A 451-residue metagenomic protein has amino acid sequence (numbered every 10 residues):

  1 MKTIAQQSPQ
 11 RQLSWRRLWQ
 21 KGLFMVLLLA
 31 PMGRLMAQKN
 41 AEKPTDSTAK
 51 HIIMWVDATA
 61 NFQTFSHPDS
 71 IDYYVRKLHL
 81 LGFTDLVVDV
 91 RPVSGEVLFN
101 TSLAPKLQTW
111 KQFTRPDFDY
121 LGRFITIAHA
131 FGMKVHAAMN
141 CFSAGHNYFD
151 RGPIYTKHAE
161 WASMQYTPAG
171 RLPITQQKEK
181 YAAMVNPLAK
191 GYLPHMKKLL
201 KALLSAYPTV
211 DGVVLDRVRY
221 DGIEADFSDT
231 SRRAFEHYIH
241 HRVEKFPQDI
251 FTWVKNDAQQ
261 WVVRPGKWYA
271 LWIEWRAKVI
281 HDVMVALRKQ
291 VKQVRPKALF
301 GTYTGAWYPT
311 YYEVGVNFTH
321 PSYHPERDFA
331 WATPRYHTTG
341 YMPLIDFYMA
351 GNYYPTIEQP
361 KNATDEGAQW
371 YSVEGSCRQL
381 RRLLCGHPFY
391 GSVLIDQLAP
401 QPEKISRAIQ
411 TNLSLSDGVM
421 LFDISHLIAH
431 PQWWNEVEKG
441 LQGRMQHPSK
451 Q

Functional and structural regions predicted by a protein language model:
A49-I52, D57, N61-F65, F142-S205 (+1 more regions): Active-site-adjacent "subsite" loops/lids of carbohydrate-active enzymes
D57-F65, A104-D117, E179-P194, G266-I280 (+2 more regions): The substrate-binding groove and active-site-proximal loops of carbohydrate-active enzymes, especially glycoside
S70-G95, Y341-Y348: Catalytic domains of carbohydrate-active enzymes, especially glycoside hydrolases
F83-P116: Aromatic-lined carbohydrate-binding/catalytic grooves of carbohydrate-active enzymes
F99-T109, S143-Q176, R217-A258, E313-Y323: Aromatic- and acidic-residue-enriched segments that line the glycan-binding/catalytic groove of carbohydrate-active
H136-N140, V214, R276-F329, P388-D396: Aromatic-lined carbohydrate-recognition surfaces of secreted/lumenal glycan-active proteins
N147, L299-I357, A408: Substrate-binding cleft/loops of secretory-pathway carbohydrate-active enzymes
Y336-T339, L344-K361, Q369-K450: Substrate-binding cleft of secreted/luminal carbohydrate-active enzymes
